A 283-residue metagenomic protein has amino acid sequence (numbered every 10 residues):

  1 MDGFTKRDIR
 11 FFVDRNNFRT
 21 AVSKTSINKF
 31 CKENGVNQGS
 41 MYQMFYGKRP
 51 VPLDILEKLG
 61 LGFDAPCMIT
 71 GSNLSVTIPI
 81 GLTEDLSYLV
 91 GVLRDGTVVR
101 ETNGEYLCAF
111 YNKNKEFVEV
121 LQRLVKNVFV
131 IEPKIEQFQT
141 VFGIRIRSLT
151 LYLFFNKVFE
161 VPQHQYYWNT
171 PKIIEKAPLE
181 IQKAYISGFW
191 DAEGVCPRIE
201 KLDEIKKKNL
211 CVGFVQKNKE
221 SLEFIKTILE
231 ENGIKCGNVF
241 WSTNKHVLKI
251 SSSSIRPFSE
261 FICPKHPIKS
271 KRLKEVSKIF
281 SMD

Functional and structural regions predicted by a protein language model:
M1-D283: Internal intein/HINT superfamily modules and their associated LAGLIDADG
